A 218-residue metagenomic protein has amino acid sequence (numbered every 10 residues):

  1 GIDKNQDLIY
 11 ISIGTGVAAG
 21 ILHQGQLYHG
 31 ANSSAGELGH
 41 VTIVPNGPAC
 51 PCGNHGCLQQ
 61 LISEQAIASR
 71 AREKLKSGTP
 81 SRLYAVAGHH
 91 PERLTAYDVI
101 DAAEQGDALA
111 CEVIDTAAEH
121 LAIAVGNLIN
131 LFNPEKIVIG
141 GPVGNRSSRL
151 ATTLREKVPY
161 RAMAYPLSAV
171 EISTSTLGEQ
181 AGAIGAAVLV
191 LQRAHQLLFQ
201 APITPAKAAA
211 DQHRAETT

Functional and structural regions predicted by a protein language model:
G1-K4, L27, P45-A49, N54-T218: ATP-binding/phosphotransfer module of carbohydrate and carboxylate kinases, centering on a glycine-rich
Q6-L8, L38, A181: Structural motif
Q6-S12, A18-G20, P51: Short glycine-aspartate micro-motif
I13, A31, N46: Fold-independent oxyanion-binding glycine-rich loops and adjacent beta-strand/coil segments at enzyme active sites
G14-V17, S33, G56, A66: Glycine-rich beta-alpha junction loops
G20-Q24, Y28-G30, I43-V44: Short beta-strand-to-turn element immediately C-terminal to the catalytic PLP-Schiff-base lysine in fold type I
S34-I43: Short, intrinsically disordered, charge-biased short linear motifs at domain edges
